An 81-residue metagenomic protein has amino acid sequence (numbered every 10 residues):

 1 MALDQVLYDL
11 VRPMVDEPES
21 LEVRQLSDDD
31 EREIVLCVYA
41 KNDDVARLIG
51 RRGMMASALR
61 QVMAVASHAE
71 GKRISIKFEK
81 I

Functional and structural regions predicted by a protein language model:
M1-R47, S57-I81: RNA-contacting regions in translation and RNA-metabolism proteins, encompassing KH/S1 modules where present
I49-G53: Glycine-centered tight-turn and secondary-structure capping sites
